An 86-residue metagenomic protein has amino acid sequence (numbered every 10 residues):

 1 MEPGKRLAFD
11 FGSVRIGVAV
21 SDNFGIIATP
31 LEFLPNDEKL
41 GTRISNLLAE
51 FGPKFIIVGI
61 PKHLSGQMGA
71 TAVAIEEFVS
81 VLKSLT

Functional and structural regions predicted by a protein language model:
E2-F9, S13-T86: Phosphate- and other anionic-substrate recognition elements at nucleic-acid/protein interfaces
